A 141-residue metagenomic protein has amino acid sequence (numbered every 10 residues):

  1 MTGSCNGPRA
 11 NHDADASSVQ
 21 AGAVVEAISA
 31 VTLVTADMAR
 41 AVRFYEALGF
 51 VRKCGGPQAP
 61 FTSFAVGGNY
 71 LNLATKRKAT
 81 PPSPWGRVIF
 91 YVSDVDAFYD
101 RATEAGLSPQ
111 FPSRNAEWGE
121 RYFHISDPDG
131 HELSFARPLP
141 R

Functional and structural regions predicted by a protein language model:
T2-V42, G86-V88, A136-R141: N-terminal beta-strand motif that seeds the catalytic metal site of vicinal oxygen chelate
V25-E26, T32-L71: Core segments of cupin and vicinal oxygen chelate
S29, A59-P60, G86, G119-R121: Residue-level marker for the onset of beta-strands and adjacent loop->beta junctions in well-ordered domains
D37-M38, V88-E132, L139: Vicinal oxygen chelate
V51-Q58, R114-A116, P140-R141: Conserved catalytic-core motifs of GNAT/GCN5-like acyltransferases
R52, L73-T75, I125, F135: Generic preference for hydrophobic
N69-N72, P81, G130-E132: Short, charged/polar, Gly/Pro-enriched secondary-structure boundary elements
